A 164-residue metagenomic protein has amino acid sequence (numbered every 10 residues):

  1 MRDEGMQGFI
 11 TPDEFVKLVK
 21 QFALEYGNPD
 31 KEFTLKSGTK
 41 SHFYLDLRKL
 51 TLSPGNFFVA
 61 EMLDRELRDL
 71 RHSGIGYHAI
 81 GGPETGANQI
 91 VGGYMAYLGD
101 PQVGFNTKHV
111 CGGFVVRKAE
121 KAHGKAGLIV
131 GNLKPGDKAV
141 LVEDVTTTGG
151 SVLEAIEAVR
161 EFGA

Functional and structural regions predicted by a protein language model:
M1-A164: PRPP-associated nucleotide enzymes
